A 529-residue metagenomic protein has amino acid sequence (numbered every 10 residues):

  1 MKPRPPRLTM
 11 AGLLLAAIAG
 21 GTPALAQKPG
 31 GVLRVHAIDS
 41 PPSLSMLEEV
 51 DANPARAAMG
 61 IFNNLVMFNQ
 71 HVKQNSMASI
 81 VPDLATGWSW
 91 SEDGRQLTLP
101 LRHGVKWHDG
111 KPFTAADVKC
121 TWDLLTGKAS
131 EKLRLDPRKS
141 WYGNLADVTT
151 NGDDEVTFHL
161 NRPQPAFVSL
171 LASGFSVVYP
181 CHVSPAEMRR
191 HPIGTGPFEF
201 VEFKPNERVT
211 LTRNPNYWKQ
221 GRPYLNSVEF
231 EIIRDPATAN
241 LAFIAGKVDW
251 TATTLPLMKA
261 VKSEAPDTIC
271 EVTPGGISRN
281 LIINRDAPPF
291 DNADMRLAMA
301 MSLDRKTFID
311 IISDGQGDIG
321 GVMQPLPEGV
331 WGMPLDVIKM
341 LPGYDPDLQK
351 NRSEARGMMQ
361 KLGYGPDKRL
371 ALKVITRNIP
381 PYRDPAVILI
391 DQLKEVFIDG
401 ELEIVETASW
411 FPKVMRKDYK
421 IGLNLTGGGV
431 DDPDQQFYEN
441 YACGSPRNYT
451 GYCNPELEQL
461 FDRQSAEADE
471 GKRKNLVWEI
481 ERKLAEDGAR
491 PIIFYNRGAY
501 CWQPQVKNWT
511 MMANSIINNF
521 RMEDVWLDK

Functional and structural regions predicted by a protein language model:
H36-E92, D123, H191-T195: N-terminal lobe/hinge region of extracytoplasmic solute-binding protein
M67-N75, Q164-P223, S227, R234-A237 (+3 more regions): Gly/Pro-rich hinge or "lid" segments in bacterial periplasmic/extracellular proteins
R95, P342, P346-Q349, D399-W410 (+4 more regions): Extracytoplasmic/peripheral linker and loop segments enriched in polar/acidic and small residues with frequent Thr/Pro
P100, K119, L135-C181: Surface-exposed binding/hinge segments that line and control ligand-binding clefts or catalytic entry sites
R102, A186, P215-V261, L297 (+3 more regions): Ligand-site clamp/hinge motif
K132-L135, V148, V201-T212, E229-A287 (+3 more regions): Extracellular/periplasmic solute-recognition and catalytic clefts
A260-S263, D286, F290-M333, R352 (+2 more regions): Periplasmic-binding protein-like
I319-K361, I379-D384: Structural transition elements
